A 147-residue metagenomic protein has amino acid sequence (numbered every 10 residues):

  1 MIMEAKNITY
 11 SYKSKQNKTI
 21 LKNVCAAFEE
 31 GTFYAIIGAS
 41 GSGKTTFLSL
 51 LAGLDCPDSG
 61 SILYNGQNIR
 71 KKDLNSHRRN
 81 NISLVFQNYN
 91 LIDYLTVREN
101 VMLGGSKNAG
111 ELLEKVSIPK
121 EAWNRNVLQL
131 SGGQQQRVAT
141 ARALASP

Functional and structural regions predicted by a protein language model:
I37-A39: The feature captures the beta-strand-to-loop junction immediately N-terminal to the Walker
A52: Helix-to-loop junction immediately C-terminal to a conserved catalytic motif
G60-I69: Conserved ABC transporter NBD signature motif
N68-S83: ABC ATPase NBD coupling module
N108-E121: Conserved ABC ATPase "signature" region
N126-L130, Q134-Q136: Conserved ABC ATPase signature
T140: Hydrophobic anchor residue at the start of the ABC signature
